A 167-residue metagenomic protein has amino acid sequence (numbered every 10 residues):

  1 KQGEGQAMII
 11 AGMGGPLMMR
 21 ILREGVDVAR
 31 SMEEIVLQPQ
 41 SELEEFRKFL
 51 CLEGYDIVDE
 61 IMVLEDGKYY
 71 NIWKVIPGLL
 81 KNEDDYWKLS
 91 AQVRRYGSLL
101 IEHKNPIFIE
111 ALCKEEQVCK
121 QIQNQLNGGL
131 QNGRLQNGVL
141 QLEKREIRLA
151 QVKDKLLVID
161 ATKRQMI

Functional and structural regions predicted by a protein language model:
K1-Q6: S-adenosyl-L-methionine
M13-P16: Short glycine-rich anion-binding loops that position phosphate/pyrophosphate groups of nucleotides and phosphorylated
R20-K74: C-terminal substrate-binding/active-site "lid" region of AdoMet-derived donor-dependent transferases
G78-L79, D84-I167: An accessory alpha-helical subdomain
